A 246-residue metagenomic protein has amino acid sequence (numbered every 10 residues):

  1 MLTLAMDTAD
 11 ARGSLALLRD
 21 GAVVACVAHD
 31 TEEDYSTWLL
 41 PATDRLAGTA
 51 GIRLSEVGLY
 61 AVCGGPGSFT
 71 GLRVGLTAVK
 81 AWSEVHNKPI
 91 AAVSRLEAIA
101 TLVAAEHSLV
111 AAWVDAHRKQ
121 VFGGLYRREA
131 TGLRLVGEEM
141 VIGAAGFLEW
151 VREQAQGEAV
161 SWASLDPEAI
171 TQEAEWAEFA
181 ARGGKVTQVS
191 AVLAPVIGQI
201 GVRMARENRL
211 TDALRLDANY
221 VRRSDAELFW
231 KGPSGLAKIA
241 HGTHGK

Functional and structural regions predicted by a protein language model:
M1-P66, A191: N-terminal beta-alpha supersecondary unit
A22, A28, D34, P89-L193 (+4 more regions): Surface "functional belts" at beta-alpha junctions
L46-A50, V85, V103, A194-A205: Stable alpha-helical structural segments in soluble proteins, enriched in small hydrophobic residues
A50-S55, S83-V93: Phosphate-handling active-site elements
A61-I90: DPxDG-like acidic metal-binding loop motif
V189-A218: Glycine-rich phosphate-binding/hydrolytic loop that grips phosphoryl groups
R215-L228: A short, charged, Gly/Pro-tolerant segment at domain boundaries
